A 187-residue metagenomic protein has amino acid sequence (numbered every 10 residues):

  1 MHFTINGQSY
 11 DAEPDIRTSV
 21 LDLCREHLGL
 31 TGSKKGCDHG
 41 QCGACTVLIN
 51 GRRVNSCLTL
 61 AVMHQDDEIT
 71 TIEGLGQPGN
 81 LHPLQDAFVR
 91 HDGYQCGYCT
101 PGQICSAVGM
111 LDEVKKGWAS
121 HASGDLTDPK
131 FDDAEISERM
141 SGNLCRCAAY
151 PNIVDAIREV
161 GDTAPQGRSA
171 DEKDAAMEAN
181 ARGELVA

Functional and structural regions predicted by a protein language model:
M1-A187: Signature of N-terminal electron-transfer/Fe-S-associated modules in redox systems
